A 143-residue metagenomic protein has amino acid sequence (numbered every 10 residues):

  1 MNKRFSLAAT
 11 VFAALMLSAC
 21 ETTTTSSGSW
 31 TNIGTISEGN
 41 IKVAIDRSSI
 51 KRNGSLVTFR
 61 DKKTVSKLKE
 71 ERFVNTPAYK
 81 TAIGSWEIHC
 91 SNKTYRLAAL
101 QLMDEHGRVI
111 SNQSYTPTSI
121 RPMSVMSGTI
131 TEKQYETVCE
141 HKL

Functional and structural regions predicted by a protein language model:
M1-A9: Bacterial N-terminal signal peptides that target proteins for export
F12-A13: Repetitive helical segments and hydrophobic/amphipathic motifs
C20-S85, H89-L143: N-terminal secretory-pathway/extracellular module detecting exported/lumenal segments and adjacent signal-anchor/first
